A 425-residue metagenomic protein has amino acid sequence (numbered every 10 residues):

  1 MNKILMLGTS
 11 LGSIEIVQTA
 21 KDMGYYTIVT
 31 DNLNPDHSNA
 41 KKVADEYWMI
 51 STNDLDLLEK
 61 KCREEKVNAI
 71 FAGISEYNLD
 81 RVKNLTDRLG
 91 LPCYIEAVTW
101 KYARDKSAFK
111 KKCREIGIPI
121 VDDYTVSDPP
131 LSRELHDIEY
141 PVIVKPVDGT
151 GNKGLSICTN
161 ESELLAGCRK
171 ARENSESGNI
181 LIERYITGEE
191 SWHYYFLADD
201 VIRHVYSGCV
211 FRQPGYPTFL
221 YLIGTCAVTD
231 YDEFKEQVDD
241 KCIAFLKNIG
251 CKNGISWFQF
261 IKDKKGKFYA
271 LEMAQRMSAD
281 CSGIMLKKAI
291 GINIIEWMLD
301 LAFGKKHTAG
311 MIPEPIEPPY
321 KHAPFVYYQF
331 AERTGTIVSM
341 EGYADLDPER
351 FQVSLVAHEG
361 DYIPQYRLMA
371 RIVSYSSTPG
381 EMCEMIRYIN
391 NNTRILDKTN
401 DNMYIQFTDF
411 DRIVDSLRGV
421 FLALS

Functional and structural regions predicted by a protein language model:
M1-T99, K306-H307, A357-P364, Y375-S425: ATP-binding N-terminal substructure of ATP-dependent carboxylate-amine bond-forming enzymes
L5, Y102-L181, T187, D199 (+4 more regions): Active-site nucleotide/adenylate-binding loops and adjacent lid/helix of ATP-dependent enzymes
L57, L131-R133, L164-L165, T334-S339 (+1 more regions): Short, conserved charged micro-motifs
T159-N160, Y195, Q329-E332, I372-T378: Short beta-strand-to-loop capping motifs
A171-N179, I186-V228, E236-A270, A274-S282 (+2 more regions): Phosphate-binding core of ATP-grasp and ATP-grasp-like enzymes
L181, N253-F258, A309-E317, L396-Y404: Flexible, glycine/charged-enriched surface loops at secondary-structure junctions
S256, D345-D361: A structural supersecondary motif
K306-P348: A glycine-rich beta-turn/hairpin centered on an aromatic-Pro dipeptide
